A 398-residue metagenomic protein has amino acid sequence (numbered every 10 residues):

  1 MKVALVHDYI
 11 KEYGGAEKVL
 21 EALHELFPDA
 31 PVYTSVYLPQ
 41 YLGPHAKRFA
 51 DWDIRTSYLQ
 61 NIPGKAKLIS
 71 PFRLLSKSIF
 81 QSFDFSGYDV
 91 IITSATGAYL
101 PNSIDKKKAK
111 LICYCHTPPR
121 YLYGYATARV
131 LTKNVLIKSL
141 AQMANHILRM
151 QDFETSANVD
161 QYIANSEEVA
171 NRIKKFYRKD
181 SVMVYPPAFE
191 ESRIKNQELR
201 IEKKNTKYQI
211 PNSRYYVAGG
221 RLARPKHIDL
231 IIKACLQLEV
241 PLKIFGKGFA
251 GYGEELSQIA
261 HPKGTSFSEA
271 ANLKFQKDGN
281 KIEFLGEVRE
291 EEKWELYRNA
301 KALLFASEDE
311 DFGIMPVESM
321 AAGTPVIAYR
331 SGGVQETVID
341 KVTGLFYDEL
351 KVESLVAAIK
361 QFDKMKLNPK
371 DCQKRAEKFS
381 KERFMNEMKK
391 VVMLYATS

Functional and structural regions predicted by a protein language model:
D29-L100: Active-site donor-binding segments of glycosyltransferases and PAPS-dependent sulfotransferases
R73-S78, K366-M393: A charged, aromatic-enriched C-terminal amphipathic alpha-helix characteristic of glycosyltransferases across folds
V130-Y162, A170: Membrane-proximal helix-turn-helix segments that form the acceptor-binding/catalytic region of lipid-linked
A188, Q209-K226, I232-Q237, K243: Conserved donor-binding/catalytic core segment of Leloir-type glycosyltransferases
G246, E254-E291: Nucleotide-activated donor-binding/catalytic signature segment of Leloir-type glycosyltransferases, i.e., the conserved
E308: Aromatic "clamp/platform" in nucleotide-sugar-dependent glycosyltransferases that forms part of the donor/acceptor
P325-A328, V338: Short hydrophobic beta-strand element within catalytic cores of glycosyltransferases and related nucleotide-activated
D340-K341, L345-V352, I359-K366: Conserved acidic donor-binding segment of nucleotide-sugar-dependent glycosyltransferases
